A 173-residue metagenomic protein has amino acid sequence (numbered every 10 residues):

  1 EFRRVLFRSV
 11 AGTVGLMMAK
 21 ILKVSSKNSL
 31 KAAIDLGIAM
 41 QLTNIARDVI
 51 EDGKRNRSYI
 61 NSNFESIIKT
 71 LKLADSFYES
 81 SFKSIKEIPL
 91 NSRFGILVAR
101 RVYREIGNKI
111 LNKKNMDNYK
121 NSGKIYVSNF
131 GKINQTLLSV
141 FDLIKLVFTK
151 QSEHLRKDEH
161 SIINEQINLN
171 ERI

Functional and structural regions predicted by a protein language model:
R3-M40, A46, I50-I173: Catalytic cores of Mg2+-dependent Asp-rich isoprenoid enzymes
